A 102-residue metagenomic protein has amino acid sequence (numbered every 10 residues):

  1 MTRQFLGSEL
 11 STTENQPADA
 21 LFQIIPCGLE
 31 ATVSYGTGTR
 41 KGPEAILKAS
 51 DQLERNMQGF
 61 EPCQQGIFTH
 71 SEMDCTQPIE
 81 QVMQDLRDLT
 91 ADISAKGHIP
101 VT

Functional and structural regions predicted by a protein language model:
M1-T102: Metal-dependent C-N hydrolase catalytic cores
